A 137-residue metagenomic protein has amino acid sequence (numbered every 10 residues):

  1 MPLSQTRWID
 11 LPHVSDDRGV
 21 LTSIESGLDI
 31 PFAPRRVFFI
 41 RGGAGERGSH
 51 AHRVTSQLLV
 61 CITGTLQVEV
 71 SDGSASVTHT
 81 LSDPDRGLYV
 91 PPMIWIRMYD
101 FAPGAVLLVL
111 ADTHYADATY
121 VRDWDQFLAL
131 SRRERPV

Functional and structural regions predicted by a protein language model:
M1-L88, P103-V137: Non-catalytic, conserved peripheral segments adjacent to functional cores
I94-W95, Y99-A102: Beta-rich strand-turn-strand
